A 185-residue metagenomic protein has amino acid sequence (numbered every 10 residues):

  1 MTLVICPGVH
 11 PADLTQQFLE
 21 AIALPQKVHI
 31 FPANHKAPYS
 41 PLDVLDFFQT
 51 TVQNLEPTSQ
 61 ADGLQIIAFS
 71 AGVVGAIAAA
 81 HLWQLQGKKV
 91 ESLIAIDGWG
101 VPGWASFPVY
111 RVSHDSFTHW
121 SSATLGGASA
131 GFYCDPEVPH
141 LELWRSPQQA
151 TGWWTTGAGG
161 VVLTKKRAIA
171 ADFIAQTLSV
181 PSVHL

Functional and structural regions predicted by a protein language model:
M1-D62, P108-L185: Active-site catalytic motif of lipid deacylating hydrolases and related acyltransferases
I5-C6, I67, I96-D97: Conserved beta-strand segments of the P-loop GTPase G domain that flank and frequently precede/overlap
L14-Q17, G75-H81, W104-F107: A short acidic (Asp/Glu
Q65, E91-I94: Residue in the alpha/beta-hydrolase core beta-strand immediately N-terminal to the catalytic nucleophile
I66-A76: Gly/Ala-rich beta-loop-alpha elbow adjacent to hydrolase catalytic centers
A78-E91: Conserved hydrolase catalytic core segment
I94-G103, H114-F117: Active-site nucleophile loop of the alpha/beta-hydrolase fold
